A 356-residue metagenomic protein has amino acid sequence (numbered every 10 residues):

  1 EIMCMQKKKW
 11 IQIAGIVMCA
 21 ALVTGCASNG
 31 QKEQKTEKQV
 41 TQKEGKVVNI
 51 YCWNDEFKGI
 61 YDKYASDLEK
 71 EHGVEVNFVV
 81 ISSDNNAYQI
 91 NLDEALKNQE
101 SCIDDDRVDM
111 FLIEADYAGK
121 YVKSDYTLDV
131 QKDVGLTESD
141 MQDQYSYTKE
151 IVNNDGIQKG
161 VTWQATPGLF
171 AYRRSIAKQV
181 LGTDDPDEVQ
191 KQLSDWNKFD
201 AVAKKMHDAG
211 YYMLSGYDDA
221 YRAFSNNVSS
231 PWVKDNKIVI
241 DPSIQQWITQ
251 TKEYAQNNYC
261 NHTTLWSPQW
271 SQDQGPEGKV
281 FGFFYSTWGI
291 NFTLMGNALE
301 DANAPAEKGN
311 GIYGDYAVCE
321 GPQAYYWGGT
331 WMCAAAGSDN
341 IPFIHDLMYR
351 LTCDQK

Functional and structural regions predicted by a protein language model:
E1-V48: Short, low-complexity disordered leader/linker segments with a strong preference for bacterial N-terminal type II
E33-N49, E69-E71, D155-G156, K204-G210: Immediate post-signal peptide segment of exported/extracytoplasmic ligand-binding proteins
D55-N77: Short, polar/charged alpha-helical segment
A65, Q246-R350: Extracytoplasmic/periplasmic substrate-binding proteins
K70-Q144, V180-L181, Q272-Q274, F281-G282 (+1 more regions): Extracytoplasmic "Venus flytrap"/periplasmic binding protein-like
F111-L169, N197-D200, P305-E320: Hinge/lid segment of periplasmic solute-binding proteins
V134-D140, K149-A220, P231-L265, A336-P342: Helix-loop-helix "hinge/cap" segment bordering the ligand-binding cleft or interdomain interface
R174, Y349-K356: Periplasmic-binding protein-like
